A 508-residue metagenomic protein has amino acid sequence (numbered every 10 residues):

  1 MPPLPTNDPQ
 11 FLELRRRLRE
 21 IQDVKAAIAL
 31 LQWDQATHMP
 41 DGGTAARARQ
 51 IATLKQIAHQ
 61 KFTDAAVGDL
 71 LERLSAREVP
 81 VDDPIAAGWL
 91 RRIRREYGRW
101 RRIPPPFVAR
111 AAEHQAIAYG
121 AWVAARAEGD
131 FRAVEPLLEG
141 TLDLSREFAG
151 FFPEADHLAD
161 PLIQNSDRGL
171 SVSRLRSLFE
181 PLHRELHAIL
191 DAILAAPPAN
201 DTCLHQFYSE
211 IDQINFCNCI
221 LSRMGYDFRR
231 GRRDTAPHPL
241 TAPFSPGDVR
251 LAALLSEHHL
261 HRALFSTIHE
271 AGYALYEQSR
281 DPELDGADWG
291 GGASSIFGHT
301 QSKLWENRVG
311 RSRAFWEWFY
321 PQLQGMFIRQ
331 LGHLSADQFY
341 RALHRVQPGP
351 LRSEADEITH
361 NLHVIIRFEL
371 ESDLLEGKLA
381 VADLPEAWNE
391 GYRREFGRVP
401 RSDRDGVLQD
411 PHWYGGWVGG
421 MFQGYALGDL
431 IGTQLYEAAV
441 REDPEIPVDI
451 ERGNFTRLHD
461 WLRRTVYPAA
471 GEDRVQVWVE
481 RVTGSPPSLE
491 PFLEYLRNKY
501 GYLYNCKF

Functional and structural regions predicted by a protein language model:
P2-Q10, A26-A29, G42, A46 (+3 more regions): C-terminal, non-catalytic "cap/extension" segments appended to globular domains
P2-R168, E472, R497-F508: A well-structured
L14, P153, H269, S302 (+3 more regions): Divalent metal-coordination and catalytic microenvironments
A46, F107-R110, L137-G140, L178 (+13 more regions): Secondary-structure capping and boundary motifs in well-ordered enzyme cores
A111-R262, S485: Contiguous, non-catalytic segments that form substrate-binding/exosite surfaces or channel walls
P153, R262-P282, H299-K303: Active-site recognition of the HExxH zinc-binding catalytic motif
F179, H183, E210-I214, I220 (+3 more regions): All-alpha helical catalytic cores of prenyl diphosphate-utilizing isoprenoid enzymes
G291-G332: Post-HExxH zinc-binding segment in Zn-dependent metallohydrolases
